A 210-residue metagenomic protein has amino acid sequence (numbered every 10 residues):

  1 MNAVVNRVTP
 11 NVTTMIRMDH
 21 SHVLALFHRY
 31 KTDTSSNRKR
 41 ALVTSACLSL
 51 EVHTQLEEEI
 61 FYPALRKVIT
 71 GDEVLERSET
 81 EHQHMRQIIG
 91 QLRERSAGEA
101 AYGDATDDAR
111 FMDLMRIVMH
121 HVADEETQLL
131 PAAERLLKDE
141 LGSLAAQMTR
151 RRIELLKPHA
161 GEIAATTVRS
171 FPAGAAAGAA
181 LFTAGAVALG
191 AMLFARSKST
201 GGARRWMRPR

Functional and structural regions predicted by a protein language model:
M1-R210: Small-residue-biased structural context
